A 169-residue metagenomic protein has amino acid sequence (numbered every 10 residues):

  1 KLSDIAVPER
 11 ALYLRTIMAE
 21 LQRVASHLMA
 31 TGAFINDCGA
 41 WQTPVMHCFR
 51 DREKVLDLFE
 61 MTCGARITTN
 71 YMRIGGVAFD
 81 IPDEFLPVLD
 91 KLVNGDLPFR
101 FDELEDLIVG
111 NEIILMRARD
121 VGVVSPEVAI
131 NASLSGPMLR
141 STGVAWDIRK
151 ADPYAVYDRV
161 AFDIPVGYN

Functional and structural regions predicted by a protein language model:
K1-N169: Active-site bordering "gate/hinge" segments that shape substrate access to catalytic or cofactor-binding pockets
